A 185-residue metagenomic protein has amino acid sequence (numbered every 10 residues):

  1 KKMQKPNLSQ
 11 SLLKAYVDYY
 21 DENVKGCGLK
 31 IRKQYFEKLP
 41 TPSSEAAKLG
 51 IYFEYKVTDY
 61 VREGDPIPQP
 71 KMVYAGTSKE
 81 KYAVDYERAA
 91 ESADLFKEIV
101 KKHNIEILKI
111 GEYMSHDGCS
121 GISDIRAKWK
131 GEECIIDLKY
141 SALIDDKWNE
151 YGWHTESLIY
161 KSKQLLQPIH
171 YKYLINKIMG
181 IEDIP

Functional and structural regions predicted by a protein language model:
K1-S123: Metal-dependent nuclease catalytic cores that hydrolyze phosphodiester bonds in DNA/RNA, characterized by
I105-P185: Mg2+/Mn2+-dependent nuclease catalytic core
